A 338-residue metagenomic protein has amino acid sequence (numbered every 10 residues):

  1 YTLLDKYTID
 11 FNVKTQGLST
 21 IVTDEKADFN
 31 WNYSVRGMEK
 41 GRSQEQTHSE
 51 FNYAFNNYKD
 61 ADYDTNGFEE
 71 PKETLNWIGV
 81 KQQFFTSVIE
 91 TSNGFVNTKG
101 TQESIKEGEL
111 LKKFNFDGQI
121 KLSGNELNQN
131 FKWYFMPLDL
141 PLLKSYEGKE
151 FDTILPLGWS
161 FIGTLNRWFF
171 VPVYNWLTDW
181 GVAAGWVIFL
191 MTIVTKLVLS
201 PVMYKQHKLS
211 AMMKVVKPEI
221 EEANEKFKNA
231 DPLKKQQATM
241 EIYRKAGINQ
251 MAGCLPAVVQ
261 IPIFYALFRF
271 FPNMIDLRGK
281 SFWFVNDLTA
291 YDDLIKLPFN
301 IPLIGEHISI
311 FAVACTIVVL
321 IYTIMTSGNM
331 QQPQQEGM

Functional and structural regions predicted by a protein language model:
Y1-I154: Soluble non-transmembrane domains of integral membrane proteins
K26-N30, T101, N115, K144-D152 (+8 more regions): Composition- and surface-driven signal marking solvent-exposed, interaction-prone regions in large proteins
G124, L197-F264, L320-M338: Membrane-interface amphipathic helices and adjacent TM-edge segments
Y134-A184, W283-I308: Interfacial loop/helix-cap signal at membrane boundaries in integral membrane proteins
P156, S160-V215, E221, L255-V259 (+2 more regions): Core alpha-helical transmembrane segments of integral membrane proteins
V182-W186, G247, M251, L255 (+3 more regions): Structural motif marking the loop-to-transmembrane transition
F268-Q335: Long, His/Glu/Asp-enriched segments that create or flank divalent metal/ion-associated functional microenvironments
